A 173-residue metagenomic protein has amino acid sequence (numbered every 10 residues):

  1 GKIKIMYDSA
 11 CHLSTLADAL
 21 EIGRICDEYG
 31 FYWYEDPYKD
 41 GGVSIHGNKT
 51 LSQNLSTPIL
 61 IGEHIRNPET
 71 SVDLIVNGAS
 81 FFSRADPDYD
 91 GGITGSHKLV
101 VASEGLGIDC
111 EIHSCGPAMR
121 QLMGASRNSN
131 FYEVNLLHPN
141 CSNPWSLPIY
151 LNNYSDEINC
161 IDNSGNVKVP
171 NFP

Functional and structural regions predicted by a protein language model:
G1-T50: Metal-dependent enolase-superfamily TIM-barrel catalytic cores that perform enediolate-based chemistry
A10, S114-C115, F172: Short, well-ordered beta-to-alpha junction loops that form the rim of enzyme active sites and present histidine/acidic
R24, G30, G41-I61, I65-N166: Shared catalytic-loop signature of beta/alpha-barrel
G165-P173: Short, intrinsically disordered, charge-balanced linker/junction segments flanking boundaries in proteins
